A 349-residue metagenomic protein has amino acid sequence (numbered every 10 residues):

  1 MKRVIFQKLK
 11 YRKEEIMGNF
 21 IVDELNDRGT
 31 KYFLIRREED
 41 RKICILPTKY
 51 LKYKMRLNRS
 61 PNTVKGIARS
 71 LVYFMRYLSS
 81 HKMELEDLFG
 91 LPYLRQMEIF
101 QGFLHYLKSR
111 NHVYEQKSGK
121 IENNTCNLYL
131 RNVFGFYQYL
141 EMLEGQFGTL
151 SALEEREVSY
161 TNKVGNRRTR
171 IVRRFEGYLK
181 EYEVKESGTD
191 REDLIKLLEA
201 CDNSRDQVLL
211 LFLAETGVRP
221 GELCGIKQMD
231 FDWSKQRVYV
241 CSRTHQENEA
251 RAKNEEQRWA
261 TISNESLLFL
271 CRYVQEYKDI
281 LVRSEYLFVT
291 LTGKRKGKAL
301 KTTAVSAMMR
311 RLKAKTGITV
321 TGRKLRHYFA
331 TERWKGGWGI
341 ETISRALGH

Functional and structural regions predicted by a protein language model:
M1-S80: Basic/aromatic DNA-contact patch characteristic of tyrosine site-specific recombinases
L46-N62, L71-V164, K196: N-terminal core-binding DNA-recognition domain of tyrosine recombinases/integrases
H81, S306-R345: Short, basic (Lys/Arg/His-rich) helix/loop patches that form interaction surfaces in the mid-to-C-terminal regions
M142-F147, L213-Q236: Short, charged phosphate-coordinating catalytic segments
F147-E192, T292-K296: Flexible interdomain linker/hinge and immediately adjacent N-terminus of the catalytic tyrosine-recombinase domain
S187-P220: Basic, Lys/Arg- and aromatic-enriched nucleic-acid-binding interface segment
G225-L268: Conserved tyrosine-mediated DNA breakage-rejoining catalytic core shared by Y-recombinases
S263-I318: Active-site/catalytic core of tyrosine-dependent DNA strand-transfer enzymes
